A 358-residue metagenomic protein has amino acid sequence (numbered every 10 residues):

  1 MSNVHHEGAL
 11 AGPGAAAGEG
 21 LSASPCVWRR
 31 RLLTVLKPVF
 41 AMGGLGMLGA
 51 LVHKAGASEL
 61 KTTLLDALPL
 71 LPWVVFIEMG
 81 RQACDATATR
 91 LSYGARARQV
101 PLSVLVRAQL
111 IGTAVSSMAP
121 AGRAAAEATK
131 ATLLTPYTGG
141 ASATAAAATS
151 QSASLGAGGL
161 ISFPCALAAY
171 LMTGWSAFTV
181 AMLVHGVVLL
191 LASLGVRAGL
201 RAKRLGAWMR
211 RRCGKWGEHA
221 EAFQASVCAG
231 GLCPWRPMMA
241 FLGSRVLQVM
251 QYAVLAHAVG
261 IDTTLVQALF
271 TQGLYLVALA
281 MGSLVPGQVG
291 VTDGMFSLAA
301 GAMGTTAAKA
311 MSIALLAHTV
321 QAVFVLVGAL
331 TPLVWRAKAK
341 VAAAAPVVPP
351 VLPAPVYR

Functional and structural regions predicted by a protein language model:
M1-L110, A168-A280, K309-R358: Predominantly cytoplasmic-facing regulatory/coupling regions of multi-pass membrane proteins
A23-P25, K130-A145, L269-G273: Membrane-helix boundary/interface segments in integral membrane proteins
S103-R107, A125-E127, P136-S152, T305-L316: Membrane-interface alpha-helices at helix entry/exit sites of multi-pass transporters
I111-A119, S142-F163, L167, A278 (+1 more regions): Membrane-embedded alpha-helical segments of transport systems, primarily multispan ion/solute transporters
A114-P120, G273-D293: Transmembrane alpha-helix interface/packing and boundary motifs in multi-pass membrane proteins, characterized by
G122-P136, V285-A302: Re-entrant/interfacial helical elements at transmembrane boundaries that shape and gate the permeation pathway
T129-L133, T144, G159-L160, A240 (+1 more regions): Hydrophobic alpha-helical membrane segments of integral membrane proteins
